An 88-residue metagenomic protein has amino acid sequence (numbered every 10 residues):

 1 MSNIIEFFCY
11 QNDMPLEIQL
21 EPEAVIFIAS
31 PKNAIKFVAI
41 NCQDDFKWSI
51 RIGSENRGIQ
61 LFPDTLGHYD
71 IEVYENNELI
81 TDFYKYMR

Functional and structural regions predicted by a protein language model:
M1, N12, E21-E23, D44-F46 (+1 more regions): Residues that act as N-cap/strand-start positions at coil-to-secondary-structure junctions
S2-I4, P15, A34, N56-G58: A generic structural signal for beta-strand entry/edge sites
N3-M14, P63: Asparagine-centered strand-capping/turn motif at beta-strand->loop junctions
D13-P15, A24, A34, L66-H68: A generic structural motif
E17-Q19, E72: Residue-level detector of beta-strand face positions
Q19-Q43: Intrinsically disordered, low-complexity Pro/Gly/Ser/Thr-rich segments with frequent PxxP/GP/PP motifs and embedded
I40-R88: Terminal connector regions
